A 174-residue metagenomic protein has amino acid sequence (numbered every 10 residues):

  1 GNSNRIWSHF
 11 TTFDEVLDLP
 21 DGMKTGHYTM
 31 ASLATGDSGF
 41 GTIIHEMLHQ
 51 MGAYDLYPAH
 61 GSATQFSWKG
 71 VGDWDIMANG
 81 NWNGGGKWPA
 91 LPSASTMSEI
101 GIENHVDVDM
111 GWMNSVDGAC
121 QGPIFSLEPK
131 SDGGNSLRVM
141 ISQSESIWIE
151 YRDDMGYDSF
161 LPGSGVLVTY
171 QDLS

Functional and structural regions predicted by a protein language model:
G1-L161, D172-L173: Extracellular hydrolytic enzyme modules, especially secreted metalloproteases of the metzincin/thermolysin-like class
G165-T169: Beta-propeller blade signature
